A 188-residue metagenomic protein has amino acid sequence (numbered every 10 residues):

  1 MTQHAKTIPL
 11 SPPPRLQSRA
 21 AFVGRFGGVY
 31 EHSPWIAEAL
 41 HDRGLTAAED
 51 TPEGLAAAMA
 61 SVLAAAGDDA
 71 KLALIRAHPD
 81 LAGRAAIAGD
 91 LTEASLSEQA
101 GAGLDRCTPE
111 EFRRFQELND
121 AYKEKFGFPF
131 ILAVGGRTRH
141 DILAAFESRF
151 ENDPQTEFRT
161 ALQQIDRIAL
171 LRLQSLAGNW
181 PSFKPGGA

Functional and structural regions predicted by a protein language model:
M1-H4, G186-A188: N-terminal targeting and processing segments of secreted/endomembrane and organelle-targeted proteins
T2-G28: Charged, compositionally biased N-terminal leader segments and the immediate start of the first structured element
Q17-S18, A66-A70, D153: Residues that cap or delimit alpha-helices
A21-R25, W35-L40, L55-A58, A145: A general alpha-helix detector
S33-P34, F130: Residue-level signal for inorganic ion chemistry
E38-L118, I168-A188: Aromatic-anchored, charged helix-turn/loop surface patch used as a conserved interaction hotspot
C107, E111, F115-W180: C-terminal non-catalytic interaction appendages of large macromolecular assemblies
